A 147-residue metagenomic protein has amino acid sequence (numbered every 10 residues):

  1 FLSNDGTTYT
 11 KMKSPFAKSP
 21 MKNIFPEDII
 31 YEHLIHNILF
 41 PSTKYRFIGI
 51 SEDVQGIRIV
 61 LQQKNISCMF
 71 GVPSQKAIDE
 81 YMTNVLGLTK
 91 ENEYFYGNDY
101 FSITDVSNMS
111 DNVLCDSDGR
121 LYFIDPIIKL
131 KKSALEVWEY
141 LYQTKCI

Functional and structural regions predicted by a protein language model:
F1-N37: ATP-binding glycine-rich loop module of kinase domains
F1-S3, S51-E52, Y96: Short acidic-hydrophobic surface loop/beta-edge motif
L2-S3, N65, C115: Conserved hydrophobic "DFG−1" position in protein kinase catalytic cores
G6-T8, P15, Y96, S102-I147: Catalytic activation segment of kinase domains across protein kinase-like and atypical kinase folds
T8-T10, Y45, V60-L61, L121: A broad, low-specificity signal marking well-ordered, structured residues that form hydrophobic/aromatic
K18-I29, G71-A77, K132-V137: Active-site-adjacent loop/helix micro-motif of nuclease/hydrolase catalytic cores
M21-I24, I35-L39, L88-T89, G97-Y100: Short linear motifs at secondary-structure transitions and domain/linker junctions
N37-N92: Conserved structural core of kinase catalytic domains
